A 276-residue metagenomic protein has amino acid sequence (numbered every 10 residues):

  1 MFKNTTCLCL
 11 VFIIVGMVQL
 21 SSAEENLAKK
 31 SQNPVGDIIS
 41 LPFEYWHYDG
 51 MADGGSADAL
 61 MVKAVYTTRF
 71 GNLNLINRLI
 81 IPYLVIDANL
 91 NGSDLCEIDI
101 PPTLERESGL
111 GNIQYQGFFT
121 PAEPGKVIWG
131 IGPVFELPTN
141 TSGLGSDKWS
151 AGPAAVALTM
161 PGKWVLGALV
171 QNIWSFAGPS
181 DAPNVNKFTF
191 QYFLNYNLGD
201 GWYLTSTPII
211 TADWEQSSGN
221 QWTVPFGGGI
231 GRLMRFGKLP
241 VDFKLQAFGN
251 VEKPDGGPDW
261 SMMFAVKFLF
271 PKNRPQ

Functional and structural regions predicted by a protein language model:
M1-A28, N273-Q276: Cleavable N-terminal export/targeting peptides
A23-Q276: Transmembrane beta-barrel domains of Gram-negative outer membranes and organellar outer membranes
